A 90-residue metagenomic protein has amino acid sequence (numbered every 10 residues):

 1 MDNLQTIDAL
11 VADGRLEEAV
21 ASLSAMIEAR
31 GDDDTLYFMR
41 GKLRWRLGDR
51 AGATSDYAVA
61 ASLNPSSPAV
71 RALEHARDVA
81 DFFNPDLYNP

Functional and structural regions predicted by a protein language model:
G31, N64-P65: Short coil turns that delineate tetratricopeptide repeat
D34-T35, S67-P68: Helix-start (N-cap) detector for alpha-helical repeat units in TPR-like alpha-solenoids, especially tetratricopeptide
